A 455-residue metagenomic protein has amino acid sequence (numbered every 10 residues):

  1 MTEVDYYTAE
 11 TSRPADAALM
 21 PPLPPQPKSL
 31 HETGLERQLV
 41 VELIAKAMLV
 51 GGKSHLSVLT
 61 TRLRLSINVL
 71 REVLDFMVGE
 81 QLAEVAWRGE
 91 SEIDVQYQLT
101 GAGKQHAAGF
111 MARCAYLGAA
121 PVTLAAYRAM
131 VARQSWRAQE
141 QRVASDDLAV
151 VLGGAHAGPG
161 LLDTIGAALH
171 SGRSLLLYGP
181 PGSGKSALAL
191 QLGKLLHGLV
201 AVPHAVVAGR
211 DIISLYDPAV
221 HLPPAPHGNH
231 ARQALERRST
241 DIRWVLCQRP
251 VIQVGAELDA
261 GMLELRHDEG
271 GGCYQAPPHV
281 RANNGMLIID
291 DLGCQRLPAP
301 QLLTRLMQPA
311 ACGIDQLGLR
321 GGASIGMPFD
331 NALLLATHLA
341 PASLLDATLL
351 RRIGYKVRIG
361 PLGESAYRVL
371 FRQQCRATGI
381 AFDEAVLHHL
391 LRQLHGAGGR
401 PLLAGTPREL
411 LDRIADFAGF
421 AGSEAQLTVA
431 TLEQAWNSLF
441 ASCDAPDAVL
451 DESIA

Functional and structural regions predicted by a protein language model:
H31, E92-V143, A441-D447, D451: Short, amphipathic alpha-helical interaction segments positioned at domain boundaries
V50-R62: Short acidic, hydrophobic short linear motifs in intrinsically disordered regions
L63-G79: Short amphipathic alpha-helical interaction segments
V78-G89: A short, conserved structural fragment
R133-L162, A397-G398: Dynamic helix-loop-helix/coil hinge segments at AAA+ ATPase domain boundaries and subdomain interfaces
G153-L334: Conserved ASCE/P-loop NTPase catalytic core
A342, D346, I359-P407, F420-A425: Conserved C-terminal "switch" segment of AAA+ ATPases
T428-A455: C-terminal engagement/docking regions of AAA+ P-loop ATPases
